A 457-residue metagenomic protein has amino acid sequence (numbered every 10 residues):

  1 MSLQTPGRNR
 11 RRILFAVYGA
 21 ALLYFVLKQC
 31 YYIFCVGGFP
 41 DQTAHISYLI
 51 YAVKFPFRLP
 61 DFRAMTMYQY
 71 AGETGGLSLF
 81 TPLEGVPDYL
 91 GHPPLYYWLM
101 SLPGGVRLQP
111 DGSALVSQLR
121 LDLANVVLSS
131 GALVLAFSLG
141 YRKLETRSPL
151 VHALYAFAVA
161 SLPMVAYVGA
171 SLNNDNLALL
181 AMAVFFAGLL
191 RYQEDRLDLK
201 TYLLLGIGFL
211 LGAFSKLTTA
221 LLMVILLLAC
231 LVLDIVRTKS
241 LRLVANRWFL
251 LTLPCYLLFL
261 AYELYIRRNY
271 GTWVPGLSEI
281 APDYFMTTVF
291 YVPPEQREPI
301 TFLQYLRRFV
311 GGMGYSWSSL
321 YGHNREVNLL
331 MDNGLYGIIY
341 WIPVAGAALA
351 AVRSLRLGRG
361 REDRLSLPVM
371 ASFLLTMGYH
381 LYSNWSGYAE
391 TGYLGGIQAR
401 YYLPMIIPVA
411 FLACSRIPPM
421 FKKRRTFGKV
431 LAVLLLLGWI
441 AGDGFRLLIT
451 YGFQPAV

Functional and structural regions predicted by a protein language model:
M1-Q29, I235, A245-P254, L355-V369 (+1 more regions): Start-transfer (signal-anchor) and selected internal transmembrane alpha helices of multi-pass inner/ER membrane
R10-Q42, Y48-E84, T252-R268, L375-G378 (+1 more regions): Transmembrane signal-anchor helices characteristic of membrane glycosylation enzymes that use polyprenol
Y48-A124, D283-Q296, S319, H323-N328: Interfacial juxtamembrane loops and adjacent helix segments that form the catalytic/substrate-binding surfaces
P110, L119-E145, V184: Transmembrane-helix motifs of polytopic, lipid-linked glycan transferases
G112-L115, A136-S161, L179-L180: Transmembrane-helix signature of polytopic, membrane-embedded enzymes that assemble or transfer cell-envelope glycans
R191-E194, L222-Y256: Perimembrane helix-loop-helix junctions
T201-L217, L222-M223, L228, L257: Membrane-interface alpha helices of multi-pass inner-membrane proteins
N246-L349: Membrane-lumen/periplasm interface segments of specific transmembrane helices in polyprenyl phosphate-linked
